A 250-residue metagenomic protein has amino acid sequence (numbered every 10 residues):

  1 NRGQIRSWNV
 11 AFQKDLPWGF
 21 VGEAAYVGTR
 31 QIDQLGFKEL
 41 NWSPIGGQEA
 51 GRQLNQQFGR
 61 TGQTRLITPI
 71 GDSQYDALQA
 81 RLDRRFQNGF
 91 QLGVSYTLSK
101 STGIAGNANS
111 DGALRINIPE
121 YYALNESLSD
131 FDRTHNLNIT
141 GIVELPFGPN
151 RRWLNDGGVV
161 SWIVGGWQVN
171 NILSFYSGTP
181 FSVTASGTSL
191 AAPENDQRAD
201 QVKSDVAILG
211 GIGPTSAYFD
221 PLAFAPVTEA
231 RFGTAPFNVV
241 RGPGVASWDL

Functional and structural regions predicted by a protein language model:
N1-L250: Short, solvent-exposed micro-motifs at the edges of structured domains
